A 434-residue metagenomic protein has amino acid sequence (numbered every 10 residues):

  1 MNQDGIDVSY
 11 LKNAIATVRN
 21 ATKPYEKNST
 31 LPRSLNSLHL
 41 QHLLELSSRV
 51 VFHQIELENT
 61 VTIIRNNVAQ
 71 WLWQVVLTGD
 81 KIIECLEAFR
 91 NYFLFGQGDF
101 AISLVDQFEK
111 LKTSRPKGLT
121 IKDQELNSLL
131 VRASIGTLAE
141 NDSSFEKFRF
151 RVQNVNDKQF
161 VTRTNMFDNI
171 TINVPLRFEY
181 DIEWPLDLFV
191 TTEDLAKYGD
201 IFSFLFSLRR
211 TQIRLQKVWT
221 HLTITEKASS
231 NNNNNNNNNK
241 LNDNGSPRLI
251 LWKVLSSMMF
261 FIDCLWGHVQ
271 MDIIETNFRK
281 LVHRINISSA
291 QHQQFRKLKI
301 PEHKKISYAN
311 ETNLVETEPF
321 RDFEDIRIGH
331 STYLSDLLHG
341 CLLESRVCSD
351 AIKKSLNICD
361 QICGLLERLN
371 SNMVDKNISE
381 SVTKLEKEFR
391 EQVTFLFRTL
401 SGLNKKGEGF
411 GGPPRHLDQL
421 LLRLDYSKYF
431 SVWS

Functional and structural regions predicted by a protein language model:
M1-S434: Long alpha-helical rod scaffolds of large eukaryotic non-enzymatic complex subunits
